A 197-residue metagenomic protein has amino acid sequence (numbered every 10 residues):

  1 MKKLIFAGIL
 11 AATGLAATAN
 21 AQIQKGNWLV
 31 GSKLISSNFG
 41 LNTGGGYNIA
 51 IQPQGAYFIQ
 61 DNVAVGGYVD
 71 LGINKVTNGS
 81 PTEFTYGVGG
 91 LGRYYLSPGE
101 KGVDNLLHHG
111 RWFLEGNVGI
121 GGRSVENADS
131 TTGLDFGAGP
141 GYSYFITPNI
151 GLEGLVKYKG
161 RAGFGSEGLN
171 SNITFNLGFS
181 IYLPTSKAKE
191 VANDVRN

Functional and structural regions predicted by a protein language model:
M1-K25: Bacterial Sec-dependent N-terminal signal peptides
N20-Y57, A64-V65, G178-K187, R196-N197: Short glycine/proline- and aromatic-enriched beta-strand/turn motifs that initiate or cap beta-hairpins
Q22-N27, N62, S97-W112, I146-I150 (+1 more regions): Short loop/turn motifs that connect adjacent beta-strands in outer-membrane beta-barrel proteins
S37, G72-N74, G119-R123, K159-G163 (+1 more regions): Structural signature of outer-membrane beta-barrel domains
F39-I49, V76-E83, V125-G133, G163-N170: Solvent-exposed loop/turn segments connecting transmembrane beta-strands in outer-membrane beta-barrel proteins
I51-Y57, V69-L71, G90-Y94, V118-I120 (+4 more regions): Residues on the lipid-exposed face of transmembrane beta-strands in outer-membrane beta-barrel proteins
Y57-F136: Gram-negative (and chloroplast) outer-membrane scaffold detector with strong preference for beta-barrel transmembrane
V88-S97, N170-N197: Outer-membrane beta-barrel "beta-signal"
